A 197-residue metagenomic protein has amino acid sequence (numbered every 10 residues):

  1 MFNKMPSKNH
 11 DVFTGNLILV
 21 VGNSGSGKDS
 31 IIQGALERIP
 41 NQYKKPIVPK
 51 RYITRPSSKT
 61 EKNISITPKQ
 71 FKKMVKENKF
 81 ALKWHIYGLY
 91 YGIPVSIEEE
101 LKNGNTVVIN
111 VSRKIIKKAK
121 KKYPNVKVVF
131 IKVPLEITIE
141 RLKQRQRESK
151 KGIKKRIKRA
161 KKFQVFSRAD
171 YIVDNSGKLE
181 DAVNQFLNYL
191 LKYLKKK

Functional and structural regions predicted by a protein language model:
V20: Hydrophobic anchor at the beta1->P-loop junction of P-loop NTPases
N23: P-loop (Walker A) phosphate-binding loop of NTP-binding proteins
S26: ATP-binding Walker
D29: Walker A/P-loop
E37-V48: Post-Walker A helix-loop "phosphate-sensing" segment adjacent to the P-loop in P-loop NTPases
R51-V107: ATP-dependent small-molecule kinase phosphotransfer cores that center on conserved nucleotide phosphate-binding segments
V107-S112, K121-R145: Conserved phosphate-donor/acceptor-positioning beta-strand/loop module used by diverse small-molecule
Q144-K197: Small-molecule kinase domains that catalyze NTP-dependent phosphoryl transfer to phosphate-bearing small molecules
